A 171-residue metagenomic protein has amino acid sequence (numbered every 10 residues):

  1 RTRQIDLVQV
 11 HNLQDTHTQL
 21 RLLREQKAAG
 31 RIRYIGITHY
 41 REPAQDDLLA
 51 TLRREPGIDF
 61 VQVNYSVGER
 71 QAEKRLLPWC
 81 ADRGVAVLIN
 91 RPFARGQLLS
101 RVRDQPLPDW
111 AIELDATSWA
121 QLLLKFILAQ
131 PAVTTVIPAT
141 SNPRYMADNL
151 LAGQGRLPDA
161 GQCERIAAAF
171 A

Functional and structural regions predicted by a protein language model:
R1-R75, D82-L88, A129: Glycine/proline-rich, positively charged, aromatic-decorated active-site loop/lid region on the catalytic face
E55-G57, R75-A171: Structured C-terminal cap/extension of enzyme domains
